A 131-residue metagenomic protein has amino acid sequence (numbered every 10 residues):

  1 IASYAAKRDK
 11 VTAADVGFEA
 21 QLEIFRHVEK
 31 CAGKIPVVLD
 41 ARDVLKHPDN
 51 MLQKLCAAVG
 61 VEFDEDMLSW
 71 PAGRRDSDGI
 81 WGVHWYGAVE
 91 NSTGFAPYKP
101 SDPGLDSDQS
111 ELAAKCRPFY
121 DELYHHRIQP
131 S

Functional and structural regions predicted by a protein language model:
I1-D66, G82-V89: PAPS-dependent sulfotransferase catalytic domain
A57, E62-S131: PAPS-dependent sulfotransferases, especially Golgi type II membrane carbohydrate sulfotransferases
